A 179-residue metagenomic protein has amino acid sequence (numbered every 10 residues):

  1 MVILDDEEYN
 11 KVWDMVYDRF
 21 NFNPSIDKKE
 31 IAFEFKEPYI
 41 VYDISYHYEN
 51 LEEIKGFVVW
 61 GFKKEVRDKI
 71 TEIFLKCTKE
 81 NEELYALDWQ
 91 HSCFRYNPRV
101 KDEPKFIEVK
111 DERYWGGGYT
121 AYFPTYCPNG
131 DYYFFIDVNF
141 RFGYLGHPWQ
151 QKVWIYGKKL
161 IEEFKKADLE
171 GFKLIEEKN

Functional and structural regions predicted by a protein language model:
M1-N179: Structured alpha/beta or helical-core interaction and ligand-binding surfaces enriched in interleaved
